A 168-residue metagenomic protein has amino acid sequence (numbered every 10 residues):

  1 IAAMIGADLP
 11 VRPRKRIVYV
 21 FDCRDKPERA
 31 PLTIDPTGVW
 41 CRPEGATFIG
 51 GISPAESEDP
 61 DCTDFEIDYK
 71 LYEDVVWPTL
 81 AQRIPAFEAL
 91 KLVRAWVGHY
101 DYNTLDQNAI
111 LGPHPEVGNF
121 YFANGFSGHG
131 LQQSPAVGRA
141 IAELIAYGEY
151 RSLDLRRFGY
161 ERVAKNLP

Functional and structural regions predicted by a protein language model:
I1-A7: Flavin (primarily FAD) binding-site architecture
D8, D22-N119: Active-site lid/adjacent beta-loop-alpha segment flanking the redox-cofactor pocket in flavoenzymes
L9-K15: Short hydrophobic/aromatic-enriched beta-strand-loop microsegments
K15, P36-T37, S127: Short acidic/glycine-enriched loop/turn segments that link adjacent beta-strands
K15-R16, F158: Short linear loop/turn motifs
V18-V20: Sec-dependent N-terminal signal peptides of Gram-negative outer-membrane/periplasmic proteins
P78-P168: C-terminal catalytic lobe of FAD-dependent flavoproteins
